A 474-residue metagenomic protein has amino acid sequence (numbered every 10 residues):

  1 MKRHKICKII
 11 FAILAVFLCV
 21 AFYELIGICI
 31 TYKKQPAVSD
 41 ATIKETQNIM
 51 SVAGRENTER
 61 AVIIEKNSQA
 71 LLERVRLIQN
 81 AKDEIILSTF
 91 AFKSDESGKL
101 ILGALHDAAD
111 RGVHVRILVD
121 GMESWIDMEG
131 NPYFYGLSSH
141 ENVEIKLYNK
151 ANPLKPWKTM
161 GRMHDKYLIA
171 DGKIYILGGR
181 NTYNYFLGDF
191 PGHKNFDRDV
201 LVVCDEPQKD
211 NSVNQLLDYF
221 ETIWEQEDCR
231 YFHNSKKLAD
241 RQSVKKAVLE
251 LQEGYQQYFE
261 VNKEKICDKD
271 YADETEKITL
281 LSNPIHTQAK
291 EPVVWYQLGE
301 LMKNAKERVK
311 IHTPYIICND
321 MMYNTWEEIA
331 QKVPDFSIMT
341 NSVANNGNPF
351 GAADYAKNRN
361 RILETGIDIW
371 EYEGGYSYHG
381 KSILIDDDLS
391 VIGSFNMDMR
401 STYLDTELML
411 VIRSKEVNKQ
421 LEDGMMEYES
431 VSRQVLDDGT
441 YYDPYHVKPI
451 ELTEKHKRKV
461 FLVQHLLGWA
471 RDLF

Functional and structural regions predicted by a protein language model:
K2-V143, P153-H164, A170-F474: Charged, low-complexity intrinsically disordered terminal segments
K146: Phosphate-binding P-loop/Walker A region and its immediate neighborhood
K150: Short loop/turn segments at beta-alpha junctions that line or gate ligand-sensing/allosteric surfaces
